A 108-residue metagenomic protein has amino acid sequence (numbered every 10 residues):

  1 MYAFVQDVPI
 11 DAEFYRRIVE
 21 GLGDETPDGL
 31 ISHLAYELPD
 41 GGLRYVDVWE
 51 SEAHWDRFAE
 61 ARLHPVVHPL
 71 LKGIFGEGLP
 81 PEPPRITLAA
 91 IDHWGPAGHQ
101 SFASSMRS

Functional and structural regions predicted by a protein language model:
M1-V46, E50-H68, K72-S108: Short S/T/G/P-rich N-terminal loop/turn motif that feeds into the first structured element of a domain
